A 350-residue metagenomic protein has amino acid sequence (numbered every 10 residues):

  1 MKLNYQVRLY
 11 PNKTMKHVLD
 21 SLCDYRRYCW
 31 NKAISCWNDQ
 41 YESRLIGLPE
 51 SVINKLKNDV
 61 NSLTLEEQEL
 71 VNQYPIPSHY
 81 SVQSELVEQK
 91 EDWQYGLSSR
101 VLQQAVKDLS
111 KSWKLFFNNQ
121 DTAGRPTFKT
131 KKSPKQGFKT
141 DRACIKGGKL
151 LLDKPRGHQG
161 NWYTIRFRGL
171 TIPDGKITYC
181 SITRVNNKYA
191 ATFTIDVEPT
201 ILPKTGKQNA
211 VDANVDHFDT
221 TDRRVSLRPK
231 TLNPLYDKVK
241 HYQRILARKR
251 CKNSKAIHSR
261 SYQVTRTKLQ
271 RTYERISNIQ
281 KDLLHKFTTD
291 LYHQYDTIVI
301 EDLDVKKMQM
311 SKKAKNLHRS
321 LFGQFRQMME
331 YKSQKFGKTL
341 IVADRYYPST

Functional and structural regions predicted by a protein language model:
M1-L102: Gly/serine-rich nucleotide phosphate-binding loop at the start of the catalytic core of nucleotide/ADP-ribose-handling
L3, N186-T350: Positively charged, helix-rich recognition surfaces that bind polyanionic ligands
Y5-L9, H158-L170, V225-P229: Generic detection of short hydrophobic beta-strand segments and adjacent strand-loop junctions
Q6-R8, D108, A190-T192: Beta-strand secondary-structure signal
H17-D20, D24, Y28-S35, Q103 (+5 more regions): A broad, structural surface signal
R26, W30-Y41, W113-Q120, L246 (+1 more regions): A generic secondary-structure signal for well-formed alpha-helical elements
G47-E67, G124-T127, K249-Q263: Flexible coil/linker segments and helix-coil junctions enriched in charged and small residues
L56-T183: Acidic carboxylate diad motif detector
